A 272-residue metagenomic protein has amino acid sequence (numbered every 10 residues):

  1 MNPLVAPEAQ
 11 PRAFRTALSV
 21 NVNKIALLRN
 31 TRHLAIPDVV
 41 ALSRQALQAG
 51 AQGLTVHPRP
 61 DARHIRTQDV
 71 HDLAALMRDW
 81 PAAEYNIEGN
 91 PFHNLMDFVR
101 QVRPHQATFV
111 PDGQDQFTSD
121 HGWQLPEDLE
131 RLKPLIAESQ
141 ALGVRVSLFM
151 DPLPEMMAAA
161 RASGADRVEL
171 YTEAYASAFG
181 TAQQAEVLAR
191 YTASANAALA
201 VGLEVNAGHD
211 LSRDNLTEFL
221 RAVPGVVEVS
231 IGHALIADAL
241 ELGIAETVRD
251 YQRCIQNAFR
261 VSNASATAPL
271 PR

Functional and structural regions predicted by a protein language model:
M1-N94, R100-P104, A159-A162, E186: Conserved N-terminal beta1-alpha1 strand-loop-helix module at the mouth
Q10-T31, P111-G113, F117-S119, L132-K133 (+1 more regions): N-terminal small/glycine-rich loop or linker at the start of catalytic domains across soluble metabolic enzymes
R15-S19, G53-T55, A82-E88, Q106-T108 (+5 more regions): Structural preference for beta-strand elements that scaffold enzyme active sites
Q45, R63-H93, L125-S147, Q183-A207 (+3 more regions): Alpha-helix-loop-beta-strand connector modules within alpha/beta enzyme cores
Q52, H57, T108-Q116, R167-F179 (+1 more regions): Glycine-rich phosphate-binding active-site loops on the catalytic face of alpha/beta enzymes
F92-V102, P152-S163, A207, L211-V226: Catalytic cores of alpha/beta
Q114, R145-A198: Histidine/lysine/aspartate-rich catalytic loop segments that bind and position anionic ligands
H121, G180, Q184, D238-V261: C-terminal helical cap(s) of enzyme catalytic domains, especially alpha/beta-barrels
